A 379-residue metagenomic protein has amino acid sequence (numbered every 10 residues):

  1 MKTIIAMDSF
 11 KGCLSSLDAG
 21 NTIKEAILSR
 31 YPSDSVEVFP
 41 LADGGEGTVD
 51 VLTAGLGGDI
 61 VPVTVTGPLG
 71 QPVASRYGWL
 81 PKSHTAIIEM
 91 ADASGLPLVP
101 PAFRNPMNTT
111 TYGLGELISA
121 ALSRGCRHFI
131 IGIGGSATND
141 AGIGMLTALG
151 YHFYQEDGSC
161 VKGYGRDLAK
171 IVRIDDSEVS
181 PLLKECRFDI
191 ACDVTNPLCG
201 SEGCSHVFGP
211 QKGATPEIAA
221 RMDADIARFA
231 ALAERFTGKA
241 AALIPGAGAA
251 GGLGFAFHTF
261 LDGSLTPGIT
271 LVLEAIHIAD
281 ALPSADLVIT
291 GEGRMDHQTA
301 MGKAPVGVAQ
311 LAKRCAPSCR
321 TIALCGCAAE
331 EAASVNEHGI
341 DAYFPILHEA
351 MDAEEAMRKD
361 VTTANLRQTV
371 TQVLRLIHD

Functional and structural regions predicted by a protein language model:
M1-I133, A137-D379: N-terminal loops that bind phosphate or other acidic moieties and the adjacent beta-alpha structural core
